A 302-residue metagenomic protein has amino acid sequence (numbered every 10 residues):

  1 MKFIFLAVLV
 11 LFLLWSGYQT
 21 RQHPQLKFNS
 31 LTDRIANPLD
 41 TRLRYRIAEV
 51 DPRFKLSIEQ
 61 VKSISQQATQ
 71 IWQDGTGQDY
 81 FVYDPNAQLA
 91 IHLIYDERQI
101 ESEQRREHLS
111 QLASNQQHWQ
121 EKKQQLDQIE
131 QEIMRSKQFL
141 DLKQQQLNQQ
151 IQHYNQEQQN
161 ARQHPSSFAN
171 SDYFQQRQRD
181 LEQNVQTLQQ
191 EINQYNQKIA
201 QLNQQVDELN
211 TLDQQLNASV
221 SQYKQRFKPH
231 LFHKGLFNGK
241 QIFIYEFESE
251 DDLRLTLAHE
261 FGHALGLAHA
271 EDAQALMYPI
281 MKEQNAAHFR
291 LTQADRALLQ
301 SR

Functional and structural regions predicted by a protein language model:
M1-R302: Zinc-dependent metalloendopeptidases
